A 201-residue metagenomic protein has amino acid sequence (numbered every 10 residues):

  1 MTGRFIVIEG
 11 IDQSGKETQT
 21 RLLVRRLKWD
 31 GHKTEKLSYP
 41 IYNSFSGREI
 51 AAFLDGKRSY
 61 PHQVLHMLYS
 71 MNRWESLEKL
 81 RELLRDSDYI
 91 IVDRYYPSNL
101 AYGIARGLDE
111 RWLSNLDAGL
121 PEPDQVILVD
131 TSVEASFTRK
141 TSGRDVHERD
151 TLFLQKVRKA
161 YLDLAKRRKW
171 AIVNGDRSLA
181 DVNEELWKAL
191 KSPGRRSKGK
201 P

Functional and structural regions predicted by a protein language model:
T2-F5: Pre-Walker A (Motif I) flank of P-loop NTPase domains
I8: Hydrophobic anchor at the beta1->P-loop junction of P-loop NTPases
Q13-S14: ATP-binding Walker
E17: Walker A/P-loop
V24, E134-P201: NTP-dependent small-molecule kinase module
H32-A118: ATP-dependent small-molecule kinase phosphotransfer cores that center on conserved nucleotide phosphate-binding segments
N99-K159: A glycine- and Lys/Arg-enriched "phosphate-lid" helix/loop adjacent to the NTP-binding pocket of small-molecule kinases
